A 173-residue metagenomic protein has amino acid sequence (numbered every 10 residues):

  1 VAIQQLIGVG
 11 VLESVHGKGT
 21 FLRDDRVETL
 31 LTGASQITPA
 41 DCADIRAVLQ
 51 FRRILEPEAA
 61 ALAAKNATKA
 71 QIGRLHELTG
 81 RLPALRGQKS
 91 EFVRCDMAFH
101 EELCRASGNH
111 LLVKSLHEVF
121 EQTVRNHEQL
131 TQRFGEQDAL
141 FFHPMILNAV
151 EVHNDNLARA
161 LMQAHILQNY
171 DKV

Functional and structural regions predicted by a protein language model:
V1-L55, A61: Short linear motifs at protein or domain termini
V48-E128, D138-A149, L157-K172: Conserved amphipathic alpha-helical segments that form helical-bundle/coiled-coil interaction surfaces
